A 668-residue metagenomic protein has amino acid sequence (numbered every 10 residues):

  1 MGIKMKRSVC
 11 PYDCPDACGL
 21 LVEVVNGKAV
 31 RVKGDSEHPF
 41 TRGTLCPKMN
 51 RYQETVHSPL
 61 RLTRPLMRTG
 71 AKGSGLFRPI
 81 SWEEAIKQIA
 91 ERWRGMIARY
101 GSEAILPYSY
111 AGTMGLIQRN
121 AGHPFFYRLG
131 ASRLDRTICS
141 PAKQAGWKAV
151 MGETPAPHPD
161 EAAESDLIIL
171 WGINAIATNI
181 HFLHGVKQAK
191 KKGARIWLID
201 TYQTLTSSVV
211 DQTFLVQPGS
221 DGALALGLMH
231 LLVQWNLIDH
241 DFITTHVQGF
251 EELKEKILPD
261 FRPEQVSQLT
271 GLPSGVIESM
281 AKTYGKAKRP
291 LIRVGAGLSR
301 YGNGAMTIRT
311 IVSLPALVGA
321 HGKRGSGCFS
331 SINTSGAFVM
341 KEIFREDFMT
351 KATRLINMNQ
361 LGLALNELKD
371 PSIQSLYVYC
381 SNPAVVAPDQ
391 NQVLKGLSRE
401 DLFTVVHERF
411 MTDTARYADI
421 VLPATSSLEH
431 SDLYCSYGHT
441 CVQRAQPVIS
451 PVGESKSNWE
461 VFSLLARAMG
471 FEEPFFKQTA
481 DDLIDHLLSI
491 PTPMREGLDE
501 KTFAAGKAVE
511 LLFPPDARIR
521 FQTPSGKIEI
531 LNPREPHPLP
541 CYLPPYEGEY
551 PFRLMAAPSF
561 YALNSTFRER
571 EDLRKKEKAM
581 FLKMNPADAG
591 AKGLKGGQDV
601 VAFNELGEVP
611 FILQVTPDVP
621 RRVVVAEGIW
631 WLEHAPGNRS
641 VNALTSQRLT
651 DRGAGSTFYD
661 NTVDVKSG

Functional and structural regions predicted by a protein language model:
M1-W235, H246, L253, P273-S274 (+2 more regions): N-terminal export/assembly segments and adjacent metallocofactor-ligating motifs of anaerobic energy-metabolism
V9, P15, V393, S398-F403 (+3 more regions): Phosphate/diphosphate-binding loops
I117-K187, K192-I199, G222-L226, V312-Y417 (+2 more regions): Extended redox/cofactor-interaction regions of prokaryotic respiratory oxidoreductases
P159, L428-P451, A466: Glycine/threonine-rich phosphate-binding loop and adjacent beta-strand/alpha-helix elements that clamp
V209-V216, T425, T440-V452, L573: Short beta-alpha connecting loops at secondary-structure transitions that line or flank enzyme active sites
L228, H246-L361, K507: Active-site phosphate/pyrophosphate-binding segments
T245-Q248, G327-F338, Q478-P491, L606: A glycine-rich phosphate-binding loop feature that marks nucleotide/adenosyl-phosphate handling sites
V452, N458-T502, G506, R570-K583 (+1 more regions): Long, contiguous, secondary-structure-rich segments that constitute the structural scaffold of globular domains
